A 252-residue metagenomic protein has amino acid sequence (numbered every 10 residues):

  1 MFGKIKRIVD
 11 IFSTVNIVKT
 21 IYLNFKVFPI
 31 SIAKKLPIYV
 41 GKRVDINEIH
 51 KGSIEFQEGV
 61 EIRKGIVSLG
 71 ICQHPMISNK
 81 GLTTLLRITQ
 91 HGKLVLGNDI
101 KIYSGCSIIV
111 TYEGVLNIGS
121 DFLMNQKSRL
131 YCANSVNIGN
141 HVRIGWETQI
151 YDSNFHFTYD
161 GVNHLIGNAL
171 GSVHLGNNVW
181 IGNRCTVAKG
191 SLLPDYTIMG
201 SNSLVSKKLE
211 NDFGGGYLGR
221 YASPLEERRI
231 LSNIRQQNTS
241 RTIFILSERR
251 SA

Functional and structural regions predicted by a protein language model:
M1-Y151, S172, G176-N178, C185 (+3 more regions): Domain-scale signature associated with acetyltransferase and cell-envelope carbohydrate enzymes
D160-H164: Short acidic, glycine/proline-rich loop/turn micro-motifs
L165-V173: A short acidic, glycine-rich active-site loop that binds or catalyzes chemistry on phosphate/adenosine moieties
G182-N183, S201: Conserved beta-strand->loop/alpha-helix structural units within folded catalytic cores of enzymes with alpha/beta
A188-G190: Extended serine/threonine-enriched, polar tracts that run as long, contiguous segments within proteins
I198: Short alpha-helix at the nucleotide-sugar/activated-sugar donor binding site of glycosyltransferases and closely
